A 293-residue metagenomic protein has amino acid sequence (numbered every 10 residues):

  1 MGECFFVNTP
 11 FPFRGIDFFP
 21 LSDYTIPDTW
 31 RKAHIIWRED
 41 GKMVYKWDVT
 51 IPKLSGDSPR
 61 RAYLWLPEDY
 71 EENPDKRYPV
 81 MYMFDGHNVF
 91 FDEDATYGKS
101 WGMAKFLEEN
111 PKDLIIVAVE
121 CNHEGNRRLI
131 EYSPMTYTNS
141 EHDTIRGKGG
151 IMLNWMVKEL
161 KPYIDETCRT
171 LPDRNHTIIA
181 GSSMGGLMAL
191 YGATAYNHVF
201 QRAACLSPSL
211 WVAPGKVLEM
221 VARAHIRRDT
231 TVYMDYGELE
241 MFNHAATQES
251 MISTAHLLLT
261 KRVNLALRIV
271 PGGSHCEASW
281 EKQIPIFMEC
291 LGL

Functional and structural regions predicted by a protein language model:
N8-I16: N-terminal amphipathic/hydrophobic targeting modules at extreme N-termini, encompassing cleavable Sec/SRP-type signal
W30-L293: Non-catalytic cap/lid and distal C-terminal segments of serine-dependent acyl enzymes
